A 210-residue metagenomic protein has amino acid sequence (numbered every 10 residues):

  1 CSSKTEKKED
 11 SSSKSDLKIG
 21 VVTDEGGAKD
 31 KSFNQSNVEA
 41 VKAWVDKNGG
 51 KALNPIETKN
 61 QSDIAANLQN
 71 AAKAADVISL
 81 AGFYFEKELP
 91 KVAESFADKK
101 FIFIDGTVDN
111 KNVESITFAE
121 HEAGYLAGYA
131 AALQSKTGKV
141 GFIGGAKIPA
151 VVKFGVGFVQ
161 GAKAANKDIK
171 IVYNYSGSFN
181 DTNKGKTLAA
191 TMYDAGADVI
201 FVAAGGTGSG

Functional and structural regions predicted by a protein language model:
S3-G210: A residue-level marker of the well-folded mature domains of exported/periplasmic proteins
